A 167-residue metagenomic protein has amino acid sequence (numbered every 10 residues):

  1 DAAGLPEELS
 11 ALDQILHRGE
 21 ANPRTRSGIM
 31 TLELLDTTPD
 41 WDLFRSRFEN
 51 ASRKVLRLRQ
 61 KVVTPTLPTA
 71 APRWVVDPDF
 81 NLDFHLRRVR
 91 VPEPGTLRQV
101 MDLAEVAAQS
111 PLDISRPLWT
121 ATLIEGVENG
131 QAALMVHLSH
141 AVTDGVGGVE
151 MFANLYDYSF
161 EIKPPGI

Functional and structural regions predicted by a protein language model:
D1-I167: Non-catalytic N-terminal regions of enzymes
